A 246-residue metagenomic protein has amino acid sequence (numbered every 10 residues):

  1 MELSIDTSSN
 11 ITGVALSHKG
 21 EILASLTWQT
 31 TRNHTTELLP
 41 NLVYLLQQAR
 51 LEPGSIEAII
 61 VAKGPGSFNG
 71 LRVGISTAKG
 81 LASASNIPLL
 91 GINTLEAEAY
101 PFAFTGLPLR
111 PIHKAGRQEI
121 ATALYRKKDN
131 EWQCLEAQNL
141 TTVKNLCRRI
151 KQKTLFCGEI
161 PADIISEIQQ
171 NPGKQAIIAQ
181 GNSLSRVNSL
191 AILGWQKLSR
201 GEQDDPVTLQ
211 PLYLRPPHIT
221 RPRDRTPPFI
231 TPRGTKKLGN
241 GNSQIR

Functional and structural regions predicted by a protein language model:
M1-P65: N-terminal beta-alpha supersecondary unit
E21, N33, P88-L184, Y213 (+2 more regions): Surface "functional belts" at beta-alpha junctions
Q29-E37, F68, R72, S76 (+4 more regions): Residues at secondary-structure transition points
L45-A49, A84, F102, V187-L198: Stable alpha-helical structural segments in soluble proteins, enriched in small hydrophobic residues
A49-G54, S83-I92, L107, P222: Phosphate-handling active-site elements
I60-L89: DPxDG-like acidic metal-binding loop motif
Q180-Y213: Glycine-rich phosphate-binding/hydrolytic loop that grips phosphoryl groups
